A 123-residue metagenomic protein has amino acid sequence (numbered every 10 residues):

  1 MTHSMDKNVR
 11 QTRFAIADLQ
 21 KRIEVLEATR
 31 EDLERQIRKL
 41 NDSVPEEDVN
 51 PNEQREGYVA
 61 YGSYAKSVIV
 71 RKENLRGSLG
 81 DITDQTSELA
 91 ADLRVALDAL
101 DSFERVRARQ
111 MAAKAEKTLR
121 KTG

Functional and structural regions predicted by a protein language model:
M1-G123: Charge-rich amphipathic alpha-helical interaction elements
